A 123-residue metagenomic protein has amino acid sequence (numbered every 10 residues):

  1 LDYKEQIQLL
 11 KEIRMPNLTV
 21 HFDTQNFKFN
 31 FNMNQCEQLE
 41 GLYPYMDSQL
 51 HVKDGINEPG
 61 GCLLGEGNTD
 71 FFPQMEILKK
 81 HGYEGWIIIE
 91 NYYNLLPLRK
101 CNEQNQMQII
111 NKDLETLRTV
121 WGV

Functional and structural regions predicted by a protein language model:
Y3-L18, F22, K28-V123: Histidine-acidic metal/acid-base catalytic patches
